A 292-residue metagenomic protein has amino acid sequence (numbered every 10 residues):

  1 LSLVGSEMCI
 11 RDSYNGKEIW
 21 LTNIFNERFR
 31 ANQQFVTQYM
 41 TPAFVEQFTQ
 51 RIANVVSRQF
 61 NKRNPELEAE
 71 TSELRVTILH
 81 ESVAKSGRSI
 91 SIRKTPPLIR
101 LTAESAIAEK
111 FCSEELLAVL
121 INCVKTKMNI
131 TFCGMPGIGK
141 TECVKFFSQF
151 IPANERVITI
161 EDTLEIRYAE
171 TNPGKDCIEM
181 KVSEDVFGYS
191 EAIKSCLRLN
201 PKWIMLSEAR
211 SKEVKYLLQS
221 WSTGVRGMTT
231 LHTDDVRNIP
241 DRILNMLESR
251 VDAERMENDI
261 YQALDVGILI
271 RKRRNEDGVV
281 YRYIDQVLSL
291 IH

Functional and structural regions predicted by a protein language model:
L1-G5, C9-I10, I291-H292: Single conserved hydrophobic/aromatic residue that forms the stacking wall/gate of nucleotide- or nucleobase-binding
D12, I78, L120, D162 (+3 more regions): Conserved RecA-like P-loop NTPase ATPase core
E18-T126: P-loop NTP-binding catalytic core
M128-C133, S148-D259, K272: Switch/coupling sub-region of P-loop NTPases
G137: Walker A (P-loop) phosphate-binding loop of P-loop NTPases
K140: Conserved lysine of the Walker
C143-V144: Post-Walker A alpha-helix
Y261-I291: Conserved P-loop NTPase
